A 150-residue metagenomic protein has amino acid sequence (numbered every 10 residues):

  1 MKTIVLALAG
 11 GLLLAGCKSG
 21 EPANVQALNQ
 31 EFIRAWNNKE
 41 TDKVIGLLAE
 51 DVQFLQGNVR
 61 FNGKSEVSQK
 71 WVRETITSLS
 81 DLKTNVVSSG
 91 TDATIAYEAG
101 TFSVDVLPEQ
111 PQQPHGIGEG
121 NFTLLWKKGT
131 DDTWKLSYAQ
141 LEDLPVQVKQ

Functional and structural regions predicted by a protein language model:
M1-A7: Sec-dependent signal peptide recognition, specifically the positively charged N-region followed immediately by
I4, G16-E50, V148-Q150: Short, low-complexity N-terminal intrinsically disordered segments enriched in polar/charged residues
A9-G16: Hydrophobic h-region of N-terminal signal peptides that target proteins for export in Gram-negative bacteria
F32, V44, V52, G63 (+3 more regions): Hydrophobic pocket/interface hotspot
F32, V67-W71, T84-S89, F102-S103 (+1 more regions): Hydrophobic/aromatic beta-strand elements that line small-molecule binding cavities or substrate pockets in beta-rich
L47, D51-N62, E74-T77: A short gly/proline-enriched turn/hairpin at secondary-structure junctions
V72-Q113: Surface-exposed, charged secondary-structure patches
E119-Q147: Short beta-strand edge/turn micro-motifs at domain boundaries
